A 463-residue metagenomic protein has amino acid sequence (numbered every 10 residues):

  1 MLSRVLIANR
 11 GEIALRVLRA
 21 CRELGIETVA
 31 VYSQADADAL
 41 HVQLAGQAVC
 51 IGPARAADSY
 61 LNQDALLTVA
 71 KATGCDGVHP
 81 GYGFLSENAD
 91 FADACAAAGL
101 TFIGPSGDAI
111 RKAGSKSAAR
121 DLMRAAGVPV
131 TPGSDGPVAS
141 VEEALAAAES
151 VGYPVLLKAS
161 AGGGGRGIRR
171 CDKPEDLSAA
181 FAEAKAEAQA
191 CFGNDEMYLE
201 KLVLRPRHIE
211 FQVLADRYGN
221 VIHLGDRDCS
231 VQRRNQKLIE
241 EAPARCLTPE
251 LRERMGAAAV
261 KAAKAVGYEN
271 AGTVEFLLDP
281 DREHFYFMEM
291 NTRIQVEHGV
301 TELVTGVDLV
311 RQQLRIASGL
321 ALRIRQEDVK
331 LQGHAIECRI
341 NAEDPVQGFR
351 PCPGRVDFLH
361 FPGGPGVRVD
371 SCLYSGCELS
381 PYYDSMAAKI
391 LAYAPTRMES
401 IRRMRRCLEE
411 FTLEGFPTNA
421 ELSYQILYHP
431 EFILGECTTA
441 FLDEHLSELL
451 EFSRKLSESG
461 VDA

Functional and structural regions predicted by a protein language model:
M1-A125, V138-A146: ATP-binding N-terminal substructure of ATP-dependent carboxylate-amine bond-forming enzymes
L2-L24, Q34, A48, K71-T73 (+6 more regions): ATP-dependent carboxylate activation and anion-phosphoryl transfer catalytic cores that bind Mg-ATP to form
G133-S134: Conserved beta3 strand of the protein kinase N-lobe
A139-E142, G152, D462: N-terminal non-cleavable signal-anchor helices
A147-L156: Acidic/histidine-enriched active-site and ligand-binding environments that engage anionic O-linkages
